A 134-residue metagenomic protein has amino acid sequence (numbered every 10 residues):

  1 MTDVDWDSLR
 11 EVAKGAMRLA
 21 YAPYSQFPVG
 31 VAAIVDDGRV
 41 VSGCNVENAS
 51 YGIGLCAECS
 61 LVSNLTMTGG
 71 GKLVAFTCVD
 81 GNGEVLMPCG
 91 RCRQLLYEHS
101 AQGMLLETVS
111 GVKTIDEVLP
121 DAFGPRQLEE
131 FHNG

Functional and structural regions predicted by a protein language model:
T2-L19, T68-G134: C-terminal binding/interaction regions
V12-G15, A57-L65: Short, well-ordered amphipathic alpha-helical segments that serve as non-catalytic structural scaffolds within diverse
Y21-Y24: Short Gly/Pro-enriched turn/cap motifs at secondary-structure boundaries
Q26-V35: Short beta-strand scaffold segments in enzyme catalytic cores
I34-D36, N45-V46: Histidine- and/or cysteine-centered catalytic micro-motif in compact active-site loops
N45-C59: Compact, glycine-rich, soluble single-domain proteins
